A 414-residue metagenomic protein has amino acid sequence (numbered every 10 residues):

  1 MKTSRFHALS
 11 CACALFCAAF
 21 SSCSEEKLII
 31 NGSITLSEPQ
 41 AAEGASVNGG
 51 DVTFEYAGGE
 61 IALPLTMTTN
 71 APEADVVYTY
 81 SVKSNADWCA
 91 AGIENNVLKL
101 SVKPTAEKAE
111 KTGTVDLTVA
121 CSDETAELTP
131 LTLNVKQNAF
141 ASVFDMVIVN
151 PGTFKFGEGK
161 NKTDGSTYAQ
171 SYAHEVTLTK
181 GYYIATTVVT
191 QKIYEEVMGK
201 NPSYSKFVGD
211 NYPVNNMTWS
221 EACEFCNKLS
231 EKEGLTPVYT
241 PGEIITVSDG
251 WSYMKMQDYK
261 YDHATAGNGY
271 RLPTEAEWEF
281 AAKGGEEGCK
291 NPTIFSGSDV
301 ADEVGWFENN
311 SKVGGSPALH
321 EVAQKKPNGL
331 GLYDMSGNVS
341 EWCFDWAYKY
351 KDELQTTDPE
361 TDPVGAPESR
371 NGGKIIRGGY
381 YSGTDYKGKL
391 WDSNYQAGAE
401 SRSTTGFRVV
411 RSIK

Functional and structural regions predicted by a protein language model:
K2-R5, C13-S46, T125-D145: Bacterial Sec-dependent N-terminal signal peptides
D51, E60, P64-K99: Surface-exposed binding patches on compact interaction domains or structured appendages
V97-T112: Extracellular/luminal low-complexity segments enriched in Ser/Thr/Pro
E110-D123: A short beta-strand micro-motif common to beta-rich folds, especially ectodomain repeats
S142-Y204, D210-E231, A281, S336-G337: A short glycine-rich, aromatic-capped structural motif
A169-H174, E286, M335-K414: Surface-exposed recognition segments
G209-E303, W342: Short, well-ordered surface patches within globular domains
Q257-T265, D302-S336: Short, well-ordered junction/capping motifs at the entry into regular secondary structure
